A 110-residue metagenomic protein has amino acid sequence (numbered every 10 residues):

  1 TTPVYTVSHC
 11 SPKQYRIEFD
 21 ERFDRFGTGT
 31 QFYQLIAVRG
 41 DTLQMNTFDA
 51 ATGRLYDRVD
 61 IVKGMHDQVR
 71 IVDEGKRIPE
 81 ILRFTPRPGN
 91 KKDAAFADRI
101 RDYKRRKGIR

Functional and structural regions predicted by a protein language model:
T1-R110: Metal-dependent phosphoesterase/phosphodiesterase active-site architecture
